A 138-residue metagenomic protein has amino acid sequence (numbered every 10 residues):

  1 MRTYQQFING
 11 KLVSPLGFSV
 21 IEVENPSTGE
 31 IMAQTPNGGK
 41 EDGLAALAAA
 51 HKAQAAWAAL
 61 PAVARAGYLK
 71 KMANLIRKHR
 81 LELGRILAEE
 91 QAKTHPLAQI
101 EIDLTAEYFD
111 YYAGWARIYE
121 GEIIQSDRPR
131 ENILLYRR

Functional and structural regions predicted by a protein language model:
M1-T35, G67, K71, Y119-R138: Terminal low-complexity tails and localization/encapsulation signals of metabolic enzymes
M32-Y119: Glycine-rich loop-to-alpha-helix module at the N-terminal edge of alpha/beta enzyme cores
